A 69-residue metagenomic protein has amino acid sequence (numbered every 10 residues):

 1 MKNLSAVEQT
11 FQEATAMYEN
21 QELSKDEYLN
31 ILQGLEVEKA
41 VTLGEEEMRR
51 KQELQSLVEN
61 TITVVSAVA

Functional and structural regions predicted by a protein language model:
M1-E27, I31: Membrane-active, amphipathic/fusogenic segments and juxtamembrane/transmembrane anchors that bind or insert into lipid
M1-L4, E8, Q12, A40 (+3 more regions): Amphipathic alpha-helical hairpins/coiled-coils and adjacent low-complexity
I31-K39: Short amphipathic alpha-helical coiled-coil/interface segments
G44-A69: Short, cationic, amphipathic peptide segments
